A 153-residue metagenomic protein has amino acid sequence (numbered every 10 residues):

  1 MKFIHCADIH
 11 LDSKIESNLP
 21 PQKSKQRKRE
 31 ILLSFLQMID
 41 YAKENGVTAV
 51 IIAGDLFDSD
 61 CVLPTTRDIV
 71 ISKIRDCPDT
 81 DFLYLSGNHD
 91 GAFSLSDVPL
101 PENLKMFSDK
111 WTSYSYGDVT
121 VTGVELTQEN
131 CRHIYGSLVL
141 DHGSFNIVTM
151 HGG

Functional and structural regions predicted by a protein language model:
M1-D68: N-terminal active-site segment of His-dependent metallophosphoesterases
A49, D58-G153: His/Asp/Glu-rich metal-coordinating catalytic cores of metallo-dependent phosphodiesterases/hydrolases acting on
